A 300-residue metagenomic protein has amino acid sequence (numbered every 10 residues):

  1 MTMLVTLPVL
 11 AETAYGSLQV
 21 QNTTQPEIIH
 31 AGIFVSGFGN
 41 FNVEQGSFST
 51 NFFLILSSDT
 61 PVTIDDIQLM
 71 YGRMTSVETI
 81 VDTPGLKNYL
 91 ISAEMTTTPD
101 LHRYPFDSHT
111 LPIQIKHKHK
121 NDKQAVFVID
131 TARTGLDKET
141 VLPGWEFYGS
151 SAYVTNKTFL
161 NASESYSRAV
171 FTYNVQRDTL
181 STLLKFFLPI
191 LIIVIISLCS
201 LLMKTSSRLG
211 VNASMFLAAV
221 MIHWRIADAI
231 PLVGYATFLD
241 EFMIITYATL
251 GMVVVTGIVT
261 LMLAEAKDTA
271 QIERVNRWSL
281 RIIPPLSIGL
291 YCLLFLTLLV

Functional and structural regions predicted by a protein language model:
M1-P8: Bacterial N-terminal signal peptides
T2, H30-I33, A93-T98, I195 (+3 more regions): Short, functionally important structural connectors and interaction interfaces within domains
P8-L10, V255: A residue-level signal for conserved active-site and pocket-lining positions in enzyme catalytic cores
E12, P285-L286, L293: Terminal, compositionally biased non-globular sequences in eukaryotic proteins
E12-V170, N174: Soluble non-transmembrane domains of integral membrane proteins
V170-L286: Channel- or pocket-lining gating/hinge segments that regulate access to a cavity or pore
L293-V300: Juxtamembrane boundary at the C-terminal end of a transmembrane helix
